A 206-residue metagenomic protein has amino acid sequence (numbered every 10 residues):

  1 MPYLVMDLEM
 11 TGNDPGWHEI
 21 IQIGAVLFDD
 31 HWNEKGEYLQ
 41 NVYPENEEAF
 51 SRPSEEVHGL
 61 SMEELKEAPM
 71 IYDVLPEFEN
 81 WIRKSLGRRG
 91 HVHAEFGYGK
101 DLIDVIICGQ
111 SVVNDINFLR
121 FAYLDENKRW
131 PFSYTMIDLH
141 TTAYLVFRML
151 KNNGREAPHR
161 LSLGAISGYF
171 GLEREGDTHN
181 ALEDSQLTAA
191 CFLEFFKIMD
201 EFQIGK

Functional and structural regions predicted by a protein language model:
P2-V113, G168-H179: Conserved non-catalytic scaffold segment of RNase H-like nuclease domains
M10-G12, T141, L187: Short, glycine/acidic-enriched loop or turn micro-motifs at the edges of active sites
N13-P15, Y144, A190: Conserved protein kinase catalytic core
P76-N80, N117, F121, H140: Internal, well-ordered alpha-helical scaffold/interface segments that support domain packing or protein-protein contacts
R89-G90, W130, E201-F202: Short, structured loop/turn "capping" segments at alpha-beta junctions
H93-G97, N114-T135: Substrate-recognition/cap helix-loop segment adjacent to the acidic, metal-dependent catalytic center of Asp-based
I106-V113, N117-Y123, N152-K206: Acidic, Mg2+-coordinating catalytic module of metal-dependent nucleases/exonucleases that use a two-metal-ion mechanism
I137-R155: Short alpha-helix plus adjacent loop in nuclease-associated cores
